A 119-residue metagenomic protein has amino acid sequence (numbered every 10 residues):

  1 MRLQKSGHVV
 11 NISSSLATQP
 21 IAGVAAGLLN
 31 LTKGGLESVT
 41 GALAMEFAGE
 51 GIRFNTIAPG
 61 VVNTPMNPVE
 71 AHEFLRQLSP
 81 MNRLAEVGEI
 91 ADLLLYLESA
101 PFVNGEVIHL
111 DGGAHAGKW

Functional and structural regions predicted by a protein language model:
M1-H8, Q19: A short helix-coil junction within the Rossmann-fold of NAD(P)-dependent oxidoreductases
S14: Residue(s) in the substrate-gating loop at a strand-loop-helix junction that position the organic substrate next
A17-I21, A116: Conserved catalytic-site region of short-chain dehydrogenase/reductase
T18, F54, A58-P68: Short, flexible catalytic-loop segment of classical short-chain dehydrogenase/reductase
T32, T40: Active-site helix of classical SDR
M45-G49: Alpha-helical segment proximal to the catalytic Tyr-Lys
E70-E89: Catalytic Tyr-x(3-8)-Lys segment
E86-L110, H115: C-terminal substrate-recognition "lid" of short-chain dehydrogenase/reductases
